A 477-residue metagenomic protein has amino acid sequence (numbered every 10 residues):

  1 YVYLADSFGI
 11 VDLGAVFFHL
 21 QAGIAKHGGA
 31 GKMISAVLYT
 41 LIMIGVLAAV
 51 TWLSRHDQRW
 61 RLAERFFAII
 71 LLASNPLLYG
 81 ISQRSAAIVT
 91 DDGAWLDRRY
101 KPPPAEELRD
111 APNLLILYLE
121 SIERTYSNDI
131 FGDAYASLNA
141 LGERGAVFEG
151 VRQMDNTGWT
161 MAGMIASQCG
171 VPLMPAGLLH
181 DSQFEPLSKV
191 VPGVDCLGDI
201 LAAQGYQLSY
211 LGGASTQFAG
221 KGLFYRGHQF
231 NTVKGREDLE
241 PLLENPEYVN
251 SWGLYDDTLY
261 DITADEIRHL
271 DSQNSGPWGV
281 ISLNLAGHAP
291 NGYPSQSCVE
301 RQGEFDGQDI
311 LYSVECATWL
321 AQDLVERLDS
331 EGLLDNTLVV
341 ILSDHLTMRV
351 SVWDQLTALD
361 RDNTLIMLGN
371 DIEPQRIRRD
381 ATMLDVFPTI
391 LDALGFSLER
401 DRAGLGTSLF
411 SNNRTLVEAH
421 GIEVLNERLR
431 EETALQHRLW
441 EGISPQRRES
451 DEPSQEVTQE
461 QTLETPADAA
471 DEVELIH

Functional and structural regions predicted by a protein language model:
Y1-I88: Transmembrane and membrane-interface helices of multi-pass, inner-membrane envelope-modifying transferases
Y3-G14, H19-A22, N75-E143: Membrane-interface segments at or immediately adjacent to transmembrane helices that form the boundary between
K101-H477: Solvent-exposed soluble domains appended to multi-pass membrane proteins
